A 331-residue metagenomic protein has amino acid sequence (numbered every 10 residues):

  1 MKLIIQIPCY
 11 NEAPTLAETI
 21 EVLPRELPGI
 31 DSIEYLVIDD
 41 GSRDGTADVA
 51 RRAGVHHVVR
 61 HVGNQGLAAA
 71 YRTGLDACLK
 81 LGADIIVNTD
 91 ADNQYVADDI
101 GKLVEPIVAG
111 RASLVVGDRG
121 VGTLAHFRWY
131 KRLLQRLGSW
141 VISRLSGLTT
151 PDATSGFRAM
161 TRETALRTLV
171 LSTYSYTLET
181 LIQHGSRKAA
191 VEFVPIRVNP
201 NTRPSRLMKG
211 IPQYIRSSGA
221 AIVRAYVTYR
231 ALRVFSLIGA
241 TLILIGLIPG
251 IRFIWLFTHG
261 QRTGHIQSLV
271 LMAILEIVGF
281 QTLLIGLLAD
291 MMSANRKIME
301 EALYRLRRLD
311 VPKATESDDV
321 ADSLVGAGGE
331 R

Functional and structural regions predicted by a protein language model:
K2-I4, E34, E179: Cell-envelope/extracellular polymer assembly enzymes that use nucleotide-activated donors
I4-P8, V37, R60: Short hydrophobic beta-strand elements that form part of the catalytic alpha/beta core underpinning NDP-sugar/donor
E12-L27: Short, well-formed alpha-helical segments that are part of the catalytic scaffolds of diverse glycosyltransferases
P14-E18, D44-D48, H57, A69 (+1 more regions): Residue-level preference for short helical/loop micro-motifs built around acidic side chains
D31-G41: Short beta-strand/loop segment that forms part of the nucleotide-sugar
D39-A47, N93: A conserved acidic beta->alpha catalytic loop
H57-K80, I85-V87, A97-Y174, L178 (+1 more regions): Acceptor/aglycone-binding surface of glycosyltransferases and processive sugar-polymer synthases
L171-R331: Hydrophobic helical membrane-anchoring modules
